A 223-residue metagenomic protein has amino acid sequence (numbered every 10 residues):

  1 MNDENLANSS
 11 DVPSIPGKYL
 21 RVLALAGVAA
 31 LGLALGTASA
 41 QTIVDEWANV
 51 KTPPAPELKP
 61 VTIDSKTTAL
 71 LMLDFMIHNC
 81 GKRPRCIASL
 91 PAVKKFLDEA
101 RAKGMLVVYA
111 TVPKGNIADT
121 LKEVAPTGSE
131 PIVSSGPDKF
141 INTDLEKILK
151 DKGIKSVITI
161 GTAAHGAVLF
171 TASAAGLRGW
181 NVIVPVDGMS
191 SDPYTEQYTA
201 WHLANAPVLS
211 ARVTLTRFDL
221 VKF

Functional and structural regions predicted by a protein language model:
N2, A40-A69, K114-F223: Active-site-adjacent betaalpha module
D3-L25: Bacterial N-terminal signal peptides that target proteins for export
L23-A34: Bacterial N-terminal signal peptides
A34, A38-A40, I87-A88: Long, contiguous secondary-structure blocks with strong helical propensity
L71-L73: Short hydrophobic beta-strand that contains or immediately precedes a catalytic carboxylate
M76-G81: Short acidic, Gly/Ser-rich segments with clustered Asp/Glu that frequently serve as metal-coordination loops in enzyme
R83-A100: …and closely analogous acidic/polar surface helices at protein-protein or active-site interfaces in A-domain-like
L97-G115: Von Willebrand factor
